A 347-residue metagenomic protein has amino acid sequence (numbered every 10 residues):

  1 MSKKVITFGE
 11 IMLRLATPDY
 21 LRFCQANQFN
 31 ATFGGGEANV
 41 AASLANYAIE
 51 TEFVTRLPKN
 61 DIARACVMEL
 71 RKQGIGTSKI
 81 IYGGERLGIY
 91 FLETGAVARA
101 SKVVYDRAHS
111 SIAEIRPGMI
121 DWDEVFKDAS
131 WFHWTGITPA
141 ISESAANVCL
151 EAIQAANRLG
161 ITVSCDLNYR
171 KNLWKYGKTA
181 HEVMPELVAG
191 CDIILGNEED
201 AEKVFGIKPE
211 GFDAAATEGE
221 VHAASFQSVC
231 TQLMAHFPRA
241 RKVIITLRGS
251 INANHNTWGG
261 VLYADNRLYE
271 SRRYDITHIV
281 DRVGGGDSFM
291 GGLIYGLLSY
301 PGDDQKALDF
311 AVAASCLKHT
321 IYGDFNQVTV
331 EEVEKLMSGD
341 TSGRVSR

Functional and structural regions predicted by a protein language model:
M1-R22: Positively charged, low-complexity intrinsically disordered leader regions
R22-V40: Short catalytic helix/loop segments, enriched in acidic residues and glycine and frequently bearing histidine
N39-T51, G296-Y300: Alpha-helix C-terminal capping segments
E50-I137, V333-R347: Conserved N-terminal subdomain of the carbohydrate kinase-like
T51, T77, V163-S164, L195: Hydrophobic beta-strand scaffold residues
A155-T162, F237-R241: A short helix->loop->beta-strand "cap" motif at the edges of active sites that frequently abuts
L173-N266: Conserved phosphate/ATP/ADP-binding segment of small-molecule kinases
A253, Y269-D340, R347: Conserved post-catalytic alpha-helical subdomain immediately downstream of the catalytic base and nucleotide-binding
